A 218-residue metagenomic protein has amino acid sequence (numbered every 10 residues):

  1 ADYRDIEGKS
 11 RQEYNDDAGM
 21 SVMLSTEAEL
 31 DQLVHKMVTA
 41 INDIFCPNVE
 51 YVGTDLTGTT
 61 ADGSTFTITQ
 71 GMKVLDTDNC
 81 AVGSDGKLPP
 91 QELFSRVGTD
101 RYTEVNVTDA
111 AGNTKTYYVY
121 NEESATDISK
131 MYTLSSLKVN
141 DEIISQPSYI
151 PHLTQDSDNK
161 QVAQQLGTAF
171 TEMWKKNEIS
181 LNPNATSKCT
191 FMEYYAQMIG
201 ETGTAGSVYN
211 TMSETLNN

Functional and structural regions predicted by a protein language model:
A1-N218: Structural signature of extracellular appendage/secretion-system components
